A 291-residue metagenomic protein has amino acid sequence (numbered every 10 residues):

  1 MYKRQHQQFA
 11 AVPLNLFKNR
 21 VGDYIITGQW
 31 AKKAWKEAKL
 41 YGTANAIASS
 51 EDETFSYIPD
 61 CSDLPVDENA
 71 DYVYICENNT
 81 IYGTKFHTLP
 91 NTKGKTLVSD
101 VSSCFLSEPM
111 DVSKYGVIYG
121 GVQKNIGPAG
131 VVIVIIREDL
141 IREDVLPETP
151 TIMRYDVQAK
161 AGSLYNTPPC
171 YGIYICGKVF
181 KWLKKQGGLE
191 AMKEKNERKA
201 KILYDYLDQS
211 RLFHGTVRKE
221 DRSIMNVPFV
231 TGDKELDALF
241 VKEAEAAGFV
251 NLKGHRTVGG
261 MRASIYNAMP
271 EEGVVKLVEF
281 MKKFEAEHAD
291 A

Functional and structural regions predicted by a protein language model:
M1-Q5: Conserved small/polar residues in nucleotide/adenosyl-binding loops
F17-K32: Conserved PLP-anchoring active-site segment centered on the Schiff-base-forming lysine
Y24, A46-S49, I75, L97-V101 (+2 more regions): General beta-strand structural signal in soluble alpha/beta enzymes
A38, S49-F105: Active-site phosphate-binding strand-loop segment of PLP-dependent enzymes
V98, V112-Q123, V132: Conserved active-site segment immediately N-terminal to the catalytic lysine that forms the internal aldimine
V122-Y204, R218, E287-A291: Active-site C-terminal subdomain of aminotransferase-like
F213-A244: Conserved PLP-binding catalytic core of the aspartate aminotransferase-like
A246, H255-A291: PLP-dependent enzyme catalytic core of the Aspartate aminotransferase-like
